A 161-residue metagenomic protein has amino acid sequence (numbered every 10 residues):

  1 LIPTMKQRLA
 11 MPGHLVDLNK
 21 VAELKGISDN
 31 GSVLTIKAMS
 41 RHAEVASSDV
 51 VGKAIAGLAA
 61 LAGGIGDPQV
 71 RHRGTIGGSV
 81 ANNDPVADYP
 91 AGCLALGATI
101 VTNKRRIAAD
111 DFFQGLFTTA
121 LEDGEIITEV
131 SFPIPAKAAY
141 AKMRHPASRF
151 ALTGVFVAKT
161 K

Functional and structural regions predicted by a protein language model:
L1-K161: C-terminal structural segment of proteins
